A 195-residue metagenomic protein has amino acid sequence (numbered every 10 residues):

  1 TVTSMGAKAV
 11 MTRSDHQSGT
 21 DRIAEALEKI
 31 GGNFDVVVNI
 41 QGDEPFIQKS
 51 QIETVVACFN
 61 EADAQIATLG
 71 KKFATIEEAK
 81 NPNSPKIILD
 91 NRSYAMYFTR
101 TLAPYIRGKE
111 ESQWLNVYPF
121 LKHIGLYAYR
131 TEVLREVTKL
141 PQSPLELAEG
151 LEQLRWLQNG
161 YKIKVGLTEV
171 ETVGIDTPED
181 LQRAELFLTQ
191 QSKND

Functional and structural regions predicted by a protein language model:
T1-I40, E44-T54: Short phosphate-binding loop-to-helix
K8, Y94, K162-K164: Conserved beta-strand segments of alpha/beta enzyme cores
M11-T12, T68-L69, Y97, V165-L167: Structural signal for conserved beta-strand scaffold positions within catalytic alpha/beta enzyme cores
D15-G19, A74, T172-V173: A short acidic, often aromatic-flanked loop/helix-cap motif at beta-alpha or helix-coil junctions that lines enzyme
A24-E28, N81-P85, Q182: Short, surface-exposed amphipathic charged segments that create phosphate/polyanion-binding patches used for binding
G32, W114-D195: Conserved alpha/beta core of the MobA/IspD/sugar-nucleotide pyrophosphorylase nucleotidyltransferase superfamily
I47-L140: Conserved core of the sugar-phosphate nucleotidyltransferase
